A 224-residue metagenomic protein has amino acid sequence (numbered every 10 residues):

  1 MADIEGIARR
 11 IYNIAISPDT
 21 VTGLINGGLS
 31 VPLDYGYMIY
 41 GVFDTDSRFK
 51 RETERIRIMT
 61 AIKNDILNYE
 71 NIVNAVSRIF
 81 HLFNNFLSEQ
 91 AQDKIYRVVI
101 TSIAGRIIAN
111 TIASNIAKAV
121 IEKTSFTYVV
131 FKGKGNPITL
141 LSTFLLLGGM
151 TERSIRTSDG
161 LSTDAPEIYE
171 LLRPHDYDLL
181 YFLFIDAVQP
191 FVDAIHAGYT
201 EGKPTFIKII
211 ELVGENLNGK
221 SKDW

Functional and structural regions predicted by a protein language model:
A2, I16, G23, S30 (+7 more regions): Alpha-helix boundary/N-cap detector
D3-G6, L180-W224: C-terminal assembly and membrane-engagement modules of membrane-active proteins
I7-A8, Y12-E52, G133-I195: Membrane-engaging insertion elements
A15-P18, T22, D46, I66 (+6 more regions): Short, flexible helical or helix-coil boundary motifs
T20-D93: Membrane-active, amphipathic/fusogenic segments and juxtamembrane/transmembrane anchors that bind or insert into lipid
G36, K50, R57, L87 (+6 more regions): Short alpha-helical interface elements
N71, A75, E167, L179 (+1 more regions): Exposed alpha-helical structural elements
R97-T157: Membrane-inserting effector segments that mediate pore formation, membrane fusion, or transient membrane insertion
